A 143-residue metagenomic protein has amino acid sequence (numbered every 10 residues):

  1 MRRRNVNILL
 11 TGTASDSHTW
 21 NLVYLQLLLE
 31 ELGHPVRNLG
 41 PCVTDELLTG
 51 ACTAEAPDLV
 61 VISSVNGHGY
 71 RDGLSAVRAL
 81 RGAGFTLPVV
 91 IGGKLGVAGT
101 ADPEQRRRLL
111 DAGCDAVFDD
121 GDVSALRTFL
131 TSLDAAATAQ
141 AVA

Functional and structural regions predicted by a protein language model:
M1-T19, E31: A short, flexible N-terminal coil/short beta segment enriched in small residues
M1-V6, L133-A143: Non-catalytic signal-transmission and effector/linker regions of two-component phosphorelay proteins
V23-V36: Short helix-loop-beta junction
G33-P35, F85, C114: Short phosphate-binding/catalytic loops that engage adenosine nucleotides
P35-T44: A short beta-strand-loop structural module common to alpha/beta enzyme folds
V43-R108: Cofactor-cradling patches in redox/metallo enzymes
R106-R127: Output/docking surface of receiver
